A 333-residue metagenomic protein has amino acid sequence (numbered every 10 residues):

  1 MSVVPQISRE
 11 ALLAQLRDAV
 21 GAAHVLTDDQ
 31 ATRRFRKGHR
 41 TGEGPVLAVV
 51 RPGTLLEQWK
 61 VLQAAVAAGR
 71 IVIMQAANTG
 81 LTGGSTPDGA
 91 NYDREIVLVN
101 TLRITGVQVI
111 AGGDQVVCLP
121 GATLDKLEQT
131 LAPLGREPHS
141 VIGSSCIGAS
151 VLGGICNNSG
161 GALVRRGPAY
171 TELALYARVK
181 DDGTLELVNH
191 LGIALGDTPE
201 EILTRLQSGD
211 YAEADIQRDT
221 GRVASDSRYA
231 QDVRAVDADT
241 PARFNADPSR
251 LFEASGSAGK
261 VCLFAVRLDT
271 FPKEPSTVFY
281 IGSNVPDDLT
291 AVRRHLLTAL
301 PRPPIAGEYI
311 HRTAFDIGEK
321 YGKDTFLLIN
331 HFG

Functional and structural regions predicted by a protein language model:
M1-A67, G80-V117, G143, L268 (+1 more regions): N-terminal flexible segment immediately upstream of the FAD-binding catalytic core in FAD-dependent oxidoreductases
R9, E57-K60, K126, P286-V292: Short, conserved charged micro-motifs
V20, A67-R70, G135-P138, L297-A306: A common structural junction motif
H24-D29, R51-P52, V72-A76, G83 (+8 more regions): General beta-strand structural signal in soluble alpha/beta enzymes
F35, R267-K273, T277-G333: C-terminal substrate-recognition/cap domain of FAD-linked oxidoreductases
T54, T79, Q115, A122-L127 (+1 more regions): Short, structural beta-strand-to-alpha-helix junction motif
D125, A132-R136, S140-T290: FAD-binding subdomain of flavoenzyme oxidoreductases
